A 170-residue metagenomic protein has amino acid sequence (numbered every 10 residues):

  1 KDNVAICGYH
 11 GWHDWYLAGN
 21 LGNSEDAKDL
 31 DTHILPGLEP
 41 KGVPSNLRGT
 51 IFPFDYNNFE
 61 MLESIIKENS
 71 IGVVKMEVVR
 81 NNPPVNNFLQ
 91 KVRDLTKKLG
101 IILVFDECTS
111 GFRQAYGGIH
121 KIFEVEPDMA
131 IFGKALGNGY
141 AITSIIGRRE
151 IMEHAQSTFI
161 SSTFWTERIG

Functional and structural regions predicted by a protein language model:
K1-G170: Conserved N-terminal phosphate-binding loop of PLP-dependent enzymes in the Aspartate aminotransferase
